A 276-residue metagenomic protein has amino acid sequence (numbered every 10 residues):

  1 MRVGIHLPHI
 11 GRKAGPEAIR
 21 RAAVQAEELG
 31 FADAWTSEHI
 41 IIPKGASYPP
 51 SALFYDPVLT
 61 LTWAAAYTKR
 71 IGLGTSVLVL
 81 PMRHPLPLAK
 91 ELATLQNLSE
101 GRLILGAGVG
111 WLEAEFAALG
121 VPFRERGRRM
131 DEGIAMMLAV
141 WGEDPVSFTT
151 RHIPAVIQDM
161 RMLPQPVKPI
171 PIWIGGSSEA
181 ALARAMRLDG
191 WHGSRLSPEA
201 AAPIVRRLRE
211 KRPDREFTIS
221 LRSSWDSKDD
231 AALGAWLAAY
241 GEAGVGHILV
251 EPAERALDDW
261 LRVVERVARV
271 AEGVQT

Functional and structural regions predicted by a protein language model:
M1-T276: Active-site-adjacent structural elements that line small-molecule/cofactor binding pockets in enzymes
